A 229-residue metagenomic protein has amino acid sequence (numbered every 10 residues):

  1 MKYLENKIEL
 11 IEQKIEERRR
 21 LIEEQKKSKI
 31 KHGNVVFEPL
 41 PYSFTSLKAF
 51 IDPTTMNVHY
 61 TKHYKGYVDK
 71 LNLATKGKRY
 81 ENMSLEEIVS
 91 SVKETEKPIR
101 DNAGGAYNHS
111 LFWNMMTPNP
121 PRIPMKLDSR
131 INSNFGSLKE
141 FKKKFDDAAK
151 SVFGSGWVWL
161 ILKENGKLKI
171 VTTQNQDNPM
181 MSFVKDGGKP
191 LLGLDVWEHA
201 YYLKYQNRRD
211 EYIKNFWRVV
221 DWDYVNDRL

Functional and structural regions predicted by a protein language model:
Y3-L229: Feature for soluble, non-membrane regions of globular proteins
